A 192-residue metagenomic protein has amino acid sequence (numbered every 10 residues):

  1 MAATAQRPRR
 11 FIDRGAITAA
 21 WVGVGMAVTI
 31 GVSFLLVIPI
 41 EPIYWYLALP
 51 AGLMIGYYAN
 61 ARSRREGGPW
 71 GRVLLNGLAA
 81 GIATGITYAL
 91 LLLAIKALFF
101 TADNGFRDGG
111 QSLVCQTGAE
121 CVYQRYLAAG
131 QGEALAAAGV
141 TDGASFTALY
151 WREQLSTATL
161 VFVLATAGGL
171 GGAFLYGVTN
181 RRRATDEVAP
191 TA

Functional and structural regions predicted by a protein language model:
M1-G67: Transmembrane alpha-helical insertion/packing segments
M1-R10, R182-A192: Low-complexity, intrinsically disordered extramembrane tails and loops of integral membrane proteins
R10-R14, V37-E41, R65-V73, G77 (+2 more regions): Membrane-helix interfacial "entry" motifs
A16-V28, V32, P50, M54 (+3 more regions): Hydrophobic, lipid-facing residues on alpha-helical transmembrane segments of integral membrane proteins
L36-E41, S63-G68, I95-D103, R107 (+2 more regions): Membrane-interfacial segments
G56-G77, L170-V188: Cytoplasmic membrane-interface segments at the C-terminal ends of transmembrane helices
L91-Q131: Functional transmembrane-helix hotspots
L135-A167: Individual transmembrane alpha-helix segments
